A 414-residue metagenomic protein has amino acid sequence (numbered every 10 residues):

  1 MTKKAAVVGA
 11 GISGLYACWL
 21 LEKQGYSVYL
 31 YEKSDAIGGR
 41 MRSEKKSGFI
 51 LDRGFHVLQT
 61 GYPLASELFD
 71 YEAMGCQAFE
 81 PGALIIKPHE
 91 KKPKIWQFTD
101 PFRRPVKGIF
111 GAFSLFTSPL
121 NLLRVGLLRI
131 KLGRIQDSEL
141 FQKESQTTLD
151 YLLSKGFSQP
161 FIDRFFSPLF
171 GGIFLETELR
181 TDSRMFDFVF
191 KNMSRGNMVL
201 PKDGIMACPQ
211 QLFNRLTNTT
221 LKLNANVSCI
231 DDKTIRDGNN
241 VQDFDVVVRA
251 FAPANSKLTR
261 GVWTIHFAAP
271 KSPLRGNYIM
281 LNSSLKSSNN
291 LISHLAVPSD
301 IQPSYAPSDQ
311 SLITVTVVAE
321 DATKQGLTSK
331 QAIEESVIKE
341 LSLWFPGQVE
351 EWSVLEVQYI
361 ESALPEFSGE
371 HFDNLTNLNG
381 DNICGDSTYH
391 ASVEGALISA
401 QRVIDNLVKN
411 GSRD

Functional and structural regions predicted by a protein language model:
K3-L30: N-terminal Rossmann-like FAD-binding beta1-loop-alpha1 element of flavoenzymes
I12-S13, I37, S399: Hydrophobic/small residue at the entry helix of a nucleotide-binding pocket
E22-K46: Glycine-rich FAD pyrophosphate-binding loop
R42-T60, V125-E139: Glycine-rich active-site loop/strand segments that organize a redox cofactor
A65-S66, D70, G75-L179: Mobile amphipathic helical/loop "lid" adjacent to a hydrophobic cofactor/ligand pocket
D187-K233: Helical element adjacent to the flavin cofactor pocket in flavoenzyme catalytic cores
S228-G326, W344: Mid-domain catalytic core of redox enzymes that form a hydrophobic substrate pocket/lid adjacent to a catalytic redox
S304-D414: Conserved flavin/dinucleotide-binding core of flavoenzymes
